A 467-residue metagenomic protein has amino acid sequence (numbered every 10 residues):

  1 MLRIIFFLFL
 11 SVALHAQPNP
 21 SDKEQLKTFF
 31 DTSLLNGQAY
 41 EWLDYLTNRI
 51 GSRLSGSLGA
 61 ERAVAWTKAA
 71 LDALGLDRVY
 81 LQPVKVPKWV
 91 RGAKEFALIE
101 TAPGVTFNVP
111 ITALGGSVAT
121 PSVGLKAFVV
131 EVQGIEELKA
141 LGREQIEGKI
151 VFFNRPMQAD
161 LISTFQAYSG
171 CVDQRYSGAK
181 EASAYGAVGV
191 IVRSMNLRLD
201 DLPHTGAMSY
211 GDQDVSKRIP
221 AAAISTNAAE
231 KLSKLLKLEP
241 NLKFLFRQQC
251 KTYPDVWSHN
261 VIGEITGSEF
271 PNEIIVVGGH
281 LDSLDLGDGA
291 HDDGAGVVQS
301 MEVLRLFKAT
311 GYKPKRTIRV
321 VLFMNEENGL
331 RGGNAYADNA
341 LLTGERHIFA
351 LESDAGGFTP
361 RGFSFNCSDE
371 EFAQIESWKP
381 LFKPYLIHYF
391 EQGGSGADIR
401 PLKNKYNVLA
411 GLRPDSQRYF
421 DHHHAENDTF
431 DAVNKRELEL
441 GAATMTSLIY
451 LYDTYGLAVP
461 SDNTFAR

Functional and structural regions predicted by a protein language model:
L2-A13: Sec-dependent N-terminal signal peptides
P18, D22, D44, N48-I162: Noncatalytic luminal/extracellular "stalk/propeptide" segments of secretory-pathway proteins
P18, K23-S57, L202-G206, Y210 (+4 more regions): N-terminal capping segment at the start of a domain
D22-Q25, T101-A102, N108, T112-R143 (+2 more regions): Soluble metallo-hydrolase cores and metallopeptidase-like ectodomains found primarily in the secretory/periplasmic
L26-L34, N48-L58, E95, A127-V132 (+7 more regions): Second-shell loop/turn segments in exported
G134-L197: A conserved hydrophobic secondary-structure block that centers on an alpha-helix together with its immediately flanking
C171, S177, W257-N260, S283-I375: Acidic/histidine-rich catalytic neighborhood of metal-dependent amide-processing enzymes
S183, G189, R193-S194, D214 (+3 more regions): Active-site-adjacent substrate-binding region of metalloamidase/peptidase-like peptide-processing proteins
